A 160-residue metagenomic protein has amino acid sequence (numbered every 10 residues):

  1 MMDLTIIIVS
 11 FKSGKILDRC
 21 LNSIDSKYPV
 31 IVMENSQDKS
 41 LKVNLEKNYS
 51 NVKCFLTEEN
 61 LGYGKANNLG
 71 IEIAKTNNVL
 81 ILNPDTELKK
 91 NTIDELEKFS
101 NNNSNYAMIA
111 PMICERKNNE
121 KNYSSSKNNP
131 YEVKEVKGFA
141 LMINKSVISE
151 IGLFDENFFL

Functional and structural regions predicted by a protein language model:
D3-T5, P29: Cell-envelope/extracellular polymer assembly enzymes that use nucleotide-activated donors
I8-S26: Short, well-formed alpha-helical segments that are part of the catalytic scaffolds of diverse glycosyltransferases
S23, E34-V43: A conserved acidic beta->alpha catalytic loop
K27-Q37, F55-T57: Short beta-strand/loop segment that forms part of the nucleotide-sugar
T57-A74: Glycine-rich, basic loop-to-helix element that forms the pyrophosphate-binding segment of sugar-nucleotide handling
V79: Short aromatic/hydrophobic "clamp" motif used to bind/position activated sugar donors
T86-N122: Conserved donor NDP-sugar-binding/catalytic core segment of glycosyltransferases
S126-S146, E150, F154, F159: A recurrent flexible, glycine/aromatic-enriched loop bordering the glycosyltransferase active site that acts as
